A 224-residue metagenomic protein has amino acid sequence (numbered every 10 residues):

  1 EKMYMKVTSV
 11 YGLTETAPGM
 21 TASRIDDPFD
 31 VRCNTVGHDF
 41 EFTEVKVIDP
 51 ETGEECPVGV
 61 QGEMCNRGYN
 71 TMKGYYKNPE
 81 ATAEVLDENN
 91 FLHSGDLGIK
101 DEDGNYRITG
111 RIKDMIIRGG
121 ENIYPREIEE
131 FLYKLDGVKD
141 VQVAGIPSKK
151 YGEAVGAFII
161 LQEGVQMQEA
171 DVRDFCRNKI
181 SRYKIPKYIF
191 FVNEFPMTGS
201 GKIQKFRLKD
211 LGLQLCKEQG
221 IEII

Functional and structural regions predicted by a protein language model:
E1-V31, E44: Gly/Ser/Thr-rich phosphate-binding loop
G12, G68, K73-G74, A81-E84 (+6 more regions): AMP-binding/adenylate-forming catalytic core of the ANL superfamily
E15, T52, I99: Short, glycine/acidic-enriched loop or turn micro-motifs at the edges of active sites
D30-K77, V85: Adenylate-forming AMP-binding core of the ANL superfamily, especially NRPS adenylation
E41-T43, G62, E153-V155, K187 (+1 more regions): Change "...and in nucleic-acid phosphodiester-cleaving endonucleases..." to "...and in nucleic-acid processing enzymes
D210-I224: Acidic/polar alpha-helix N-cap and adjacent early helical turns within long charge-rich amphipathic helices/linkers
